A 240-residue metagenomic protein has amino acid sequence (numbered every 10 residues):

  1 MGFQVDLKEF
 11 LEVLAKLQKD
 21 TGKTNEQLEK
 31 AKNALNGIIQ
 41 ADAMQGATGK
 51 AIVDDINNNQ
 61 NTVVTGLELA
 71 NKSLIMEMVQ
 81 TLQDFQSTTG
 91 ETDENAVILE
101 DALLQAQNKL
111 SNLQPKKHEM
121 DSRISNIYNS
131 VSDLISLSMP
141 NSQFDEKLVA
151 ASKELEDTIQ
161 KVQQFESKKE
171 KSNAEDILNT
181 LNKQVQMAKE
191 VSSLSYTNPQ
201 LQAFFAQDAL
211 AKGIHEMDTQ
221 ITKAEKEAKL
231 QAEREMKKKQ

Functional and structural regions predicted by a protein language model:
M1-Q240: Intrinsically disordered, low-complexity charged segments of secreted bacterial virulence and antibacterial
